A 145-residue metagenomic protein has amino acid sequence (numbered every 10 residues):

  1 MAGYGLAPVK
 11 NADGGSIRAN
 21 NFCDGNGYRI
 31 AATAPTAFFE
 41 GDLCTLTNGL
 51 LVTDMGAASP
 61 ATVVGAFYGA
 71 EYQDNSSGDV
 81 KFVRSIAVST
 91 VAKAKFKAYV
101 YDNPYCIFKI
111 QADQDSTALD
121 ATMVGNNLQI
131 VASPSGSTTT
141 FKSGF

Functional and structural regions predicted by a protein language model:
M1-F145: Surface-exposed, low-hydrophobicity beta-strand/loop segments enriched in small/polar/acidic residues
